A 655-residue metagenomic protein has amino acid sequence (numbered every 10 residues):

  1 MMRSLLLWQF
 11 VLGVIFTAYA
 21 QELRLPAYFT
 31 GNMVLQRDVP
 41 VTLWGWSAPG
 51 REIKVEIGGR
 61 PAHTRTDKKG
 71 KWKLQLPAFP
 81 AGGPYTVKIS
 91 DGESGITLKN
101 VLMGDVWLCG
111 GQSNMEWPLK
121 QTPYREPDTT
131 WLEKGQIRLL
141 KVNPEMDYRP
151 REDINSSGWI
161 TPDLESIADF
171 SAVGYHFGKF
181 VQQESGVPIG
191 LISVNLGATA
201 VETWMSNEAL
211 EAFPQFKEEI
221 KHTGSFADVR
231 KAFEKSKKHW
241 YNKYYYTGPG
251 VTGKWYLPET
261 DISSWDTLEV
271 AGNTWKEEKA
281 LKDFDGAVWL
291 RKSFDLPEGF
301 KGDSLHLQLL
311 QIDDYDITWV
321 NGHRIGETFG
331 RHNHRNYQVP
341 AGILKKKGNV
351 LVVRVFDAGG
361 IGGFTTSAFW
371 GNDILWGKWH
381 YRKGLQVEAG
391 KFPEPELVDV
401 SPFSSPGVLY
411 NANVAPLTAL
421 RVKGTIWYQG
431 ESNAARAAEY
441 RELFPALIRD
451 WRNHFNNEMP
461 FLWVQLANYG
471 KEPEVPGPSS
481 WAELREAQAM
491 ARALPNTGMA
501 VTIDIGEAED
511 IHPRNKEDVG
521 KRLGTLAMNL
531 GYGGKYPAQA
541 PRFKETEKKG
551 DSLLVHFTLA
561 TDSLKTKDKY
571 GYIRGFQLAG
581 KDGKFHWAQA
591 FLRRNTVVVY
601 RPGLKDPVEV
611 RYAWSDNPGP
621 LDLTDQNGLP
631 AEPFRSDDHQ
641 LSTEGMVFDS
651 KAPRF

Functional and structural regions predicted by a protein language model:
Q21-P49, K99-C109, E116, E269-L281 (+4 more regions): Non-catalytic, glycine-rich low-complexity segments
E22, Y28-D105, S193, G359: Ser/Thr-rich low-complexity repeats and stalk/linker segments
Q36-V39, L281-D285, H306, D518 (+1 more regions): Surface beta-strand/loop "capping" patches
G59-G82, Q311, W319-A368: Beta-strand-rich ligand-recognition modules
P61, A560-F655: C-terminal beta-sandwich/jelly-roll accessory domains of carbohydrate-active enzymes
G82-G92, V350-V353, V608-W614: Short, aromatic- and glycine-rich surface loops/edge beta-strands on solvent-exposed regions
G95-T161, I192-T274, K345-V422: An acidic-aromatic loop/edge-strand motif
W265, F294, E298-G322, L351-V353: Aromatic-lined ligand-binding clefts that engage carbohydrates, nucleic acids, or primary amines
